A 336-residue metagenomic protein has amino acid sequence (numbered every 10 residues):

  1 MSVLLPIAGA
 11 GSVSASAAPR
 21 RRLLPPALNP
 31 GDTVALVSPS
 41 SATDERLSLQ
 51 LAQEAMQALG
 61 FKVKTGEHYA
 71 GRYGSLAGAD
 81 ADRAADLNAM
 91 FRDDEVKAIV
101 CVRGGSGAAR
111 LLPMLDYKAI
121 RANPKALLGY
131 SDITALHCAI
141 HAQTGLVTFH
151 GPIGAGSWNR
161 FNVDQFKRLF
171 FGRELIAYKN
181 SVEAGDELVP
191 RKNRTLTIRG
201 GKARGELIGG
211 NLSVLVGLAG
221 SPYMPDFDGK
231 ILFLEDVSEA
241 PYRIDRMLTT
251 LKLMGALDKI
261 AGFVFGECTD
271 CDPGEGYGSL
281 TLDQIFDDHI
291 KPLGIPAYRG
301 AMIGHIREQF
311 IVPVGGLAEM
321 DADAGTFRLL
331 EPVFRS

Functional and structural regions predicted by a protein language model:
M1-A17: N-terminal export signals
V13-E95: ATP/NTP phosphate-donor binding region
L36, I99, D132, L215 (+2 more regions): Buried hydrophobic positions in well-ordered alpha/beta secondary-structure cores of metabolic enzymes
L115-A139, V147-G154, P296: Short, acidic/small-residue loops that bind anionic groups at enzyme active sites
T134-G145, I306-P313: Glycine-rich, charge-decorated loop segments at or immediately adjacent to ligand/cofactor-binding or catalytic sites
G145-S213: Conserved anion/nucleotide-ligand pocket segment
L207-D245: Oxyanion-binding "anion nests"
R243-S336: C-terminal active-site/capping subdomain that shapes the small-molecule cofactor and substrate pocket of enzyme
